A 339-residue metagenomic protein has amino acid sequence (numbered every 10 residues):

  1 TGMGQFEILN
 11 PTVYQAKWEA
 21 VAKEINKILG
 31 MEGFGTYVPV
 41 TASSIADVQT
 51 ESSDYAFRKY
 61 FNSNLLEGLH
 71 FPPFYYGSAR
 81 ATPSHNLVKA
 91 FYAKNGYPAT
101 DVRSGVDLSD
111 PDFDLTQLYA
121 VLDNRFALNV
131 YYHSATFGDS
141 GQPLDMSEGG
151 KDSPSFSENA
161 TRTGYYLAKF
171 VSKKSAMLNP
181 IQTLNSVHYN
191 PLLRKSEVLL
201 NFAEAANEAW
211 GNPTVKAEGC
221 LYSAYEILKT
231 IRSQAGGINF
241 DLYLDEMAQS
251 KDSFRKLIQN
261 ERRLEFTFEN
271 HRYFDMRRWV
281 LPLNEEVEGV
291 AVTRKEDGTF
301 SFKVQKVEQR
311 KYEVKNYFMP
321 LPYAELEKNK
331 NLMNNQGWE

Functional and structural regions predicted by a protein language model:
T1-P73, V106-E339: Acidic/polar-rich alpha-helix caps and helix-coil junctions
T1-Q5, A81-N86: The feature captures the catalytic groove of carbohydrate-active enzymes
Y14-E24, P83-G96: Generic detector of short, locally flexible boundary/turn motifs and exposed helical patches
Y75-G77: Inter-lobe connector of SF1/SF2 helicase motors
A79-T82, Q117: Alpha-helix boundary/N-cap detector
L87-D101, D107, T116, V121: Segments forming glycine/polar-rich beta-alpha architectures that bind adenosine-containing cofactors
